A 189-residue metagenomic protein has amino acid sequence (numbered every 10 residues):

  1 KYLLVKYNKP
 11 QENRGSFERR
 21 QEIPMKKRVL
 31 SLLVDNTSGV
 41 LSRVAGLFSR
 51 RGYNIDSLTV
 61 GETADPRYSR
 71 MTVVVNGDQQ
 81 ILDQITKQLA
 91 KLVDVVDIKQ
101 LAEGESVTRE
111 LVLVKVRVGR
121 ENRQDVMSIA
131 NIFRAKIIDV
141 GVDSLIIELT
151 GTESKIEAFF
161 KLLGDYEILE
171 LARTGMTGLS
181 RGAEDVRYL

Functional and structural regions predicted by a protein language model:
K1-P24: Short, Lys/Arg-enriched N-terminal segments with co-localized hydrophobic residues within the first ~10-30 amino acids
R19, I23-V29, L33-S69, V74-L189: Long, contiguous binding/interaction regions
